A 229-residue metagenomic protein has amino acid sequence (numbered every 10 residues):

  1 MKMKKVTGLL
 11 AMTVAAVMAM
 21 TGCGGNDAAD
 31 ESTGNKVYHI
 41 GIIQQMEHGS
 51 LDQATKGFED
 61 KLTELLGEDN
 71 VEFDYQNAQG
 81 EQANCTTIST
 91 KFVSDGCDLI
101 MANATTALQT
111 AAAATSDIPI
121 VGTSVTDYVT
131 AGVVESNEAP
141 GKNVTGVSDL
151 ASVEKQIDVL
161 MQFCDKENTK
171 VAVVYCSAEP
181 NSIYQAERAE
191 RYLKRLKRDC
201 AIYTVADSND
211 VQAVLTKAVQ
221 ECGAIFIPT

Functional and structural regions predicted by a protein language model:
M18-G22: C-terminal motif of bacterial Sec signal peptides marking the signal peptidase cleavage site
G24-D27: Bacterial signal peptide processing site
G34-E59, L65, D74-N84, P180: Extracytoplasmic "Venus flytrap"
I40, F58, G146-L193: An alpha-beta-alpha
G41-I43, F92-A104, V121-T123, V171-V174 (+2 more regions): Periplasmic-binding protein-like
E72-S94, T204-A218: Structural motif
A78-E135, T229: Beta-alpha junction/loop-to-helix N-cap segments that form part of ligand/metal-binding clefts
P180-T229: Pocket-lining segment of extracytoplasmic ligand-binding domains
